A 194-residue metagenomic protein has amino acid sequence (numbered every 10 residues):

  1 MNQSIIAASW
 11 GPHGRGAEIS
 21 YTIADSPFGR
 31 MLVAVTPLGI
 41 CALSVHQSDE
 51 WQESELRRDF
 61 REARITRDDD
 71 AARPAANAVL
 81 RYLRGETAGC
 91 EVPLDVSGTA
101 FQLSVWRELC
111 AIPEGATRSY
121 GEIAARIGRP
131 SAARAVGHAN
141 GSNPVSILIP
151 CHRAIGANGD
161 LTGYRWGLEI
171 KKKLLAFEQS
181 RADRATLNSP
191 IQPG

Functional and structural regions predicted by a protein language model:
M1-S131, F177-G194: Basic nucleic-acid-binding alpha-helical/helix-turn surface characteristic of O6-alkylguanine DNA
S131-K173: Short glycine/serine-rich loop segments
